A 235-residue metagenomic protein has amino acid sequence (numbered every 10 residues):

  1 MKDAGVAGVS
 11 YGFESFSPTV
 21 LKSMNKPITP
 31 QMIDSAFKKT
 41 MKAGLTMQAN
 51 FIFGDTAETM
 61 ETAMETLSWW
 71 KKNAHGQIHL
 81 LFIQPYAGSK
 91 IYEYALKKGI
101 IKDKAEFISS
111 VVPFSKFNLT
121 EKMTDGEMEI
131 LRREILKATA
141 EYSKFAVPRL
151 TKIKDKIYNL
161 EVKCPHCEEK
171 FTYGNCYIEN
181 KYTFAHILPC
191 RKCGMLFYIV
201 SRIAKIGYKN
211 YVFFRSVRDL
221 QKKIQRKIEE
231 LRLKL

Functional and structural regions predicted by a protein language model:
M1-I157, V162, T183-L188: A structural motif corresponding to the C-terminal lobe/cap of the Radical SAM core domain
K102, K234-L235: C-terminal end-of-chain micro-motif
P148, K227, L233-K234: N-terminal pre-core extensions flanking Radical SAM catalytic domains
T151-K152, K192-R226: Short metal-binding segments enriched for Cys and/or His
K154-I157, E168, Y198: Compositionally biased, intrinsically disordered low-complexity regions
C164-C167, C190-C193: Short cysteine-rich clusters marking metal-coordination/redox-active sites
F171-Y177, I199-V200: Short, non-ligating residues that shape and space the ligands of small metal-coordination modules and catalytic
E179-K181: Negatively charged, low-complexity tracts enriched in Asp/Glu with abundant Ser/Thr
